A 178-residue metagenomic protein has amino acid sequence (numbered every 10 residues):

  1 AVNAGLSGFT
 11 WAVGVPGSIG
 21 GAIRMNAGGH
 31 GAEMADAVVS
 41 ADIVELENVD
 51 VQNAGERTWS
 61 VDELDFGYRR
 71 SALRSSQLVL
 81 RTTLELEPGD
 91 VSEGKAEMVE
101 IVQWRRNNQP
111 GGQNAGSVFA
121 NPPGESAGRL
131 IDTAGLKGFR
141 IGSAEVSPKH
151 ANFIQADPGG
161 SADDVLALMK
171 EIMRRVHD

Functional and structural regions predicted by a protein language model:
A1-I19: Anion-binding (especially nucleotide phosphate/pyrophosphate-binding) glycine-rich loop and adjoining beta-alpha core
A1-L6, E33-V49, N53-R57: N-terminal glycine-rich flavin-associated loop
G20-G21, H150: Short Asp/Glu-rich motifs
G21-G31, E63: Core subunits and conserved enzymes of cellular information-processing and envelope-translocation systems across
G31-A32, Q109: Short Gly/Pro-enriched turn/cap motifs at secondary-structure boundaries
V44-R175: Phosphate/pyrophosphate- and phosphate-bearing ligand-binding catalytic cores of soluble enzymes
